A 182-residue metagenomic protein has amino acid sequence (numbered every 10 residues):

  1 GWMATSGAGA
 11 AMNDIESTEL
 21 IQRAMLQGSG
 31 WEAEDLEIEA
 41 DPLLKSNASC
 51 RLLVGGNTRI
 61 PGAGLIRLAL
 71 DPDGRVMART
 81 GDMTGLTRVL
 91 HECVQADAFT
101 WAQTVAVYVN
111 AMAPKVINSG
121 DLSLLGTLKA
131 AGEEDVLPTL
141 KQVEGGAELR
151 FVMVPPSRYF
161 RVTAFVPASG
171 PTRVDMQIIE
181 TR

Functional and structural regions predicted by a protein language model:
W2-A130: Extended, low-hydrophobicity segments enriched in charged/polar residues
A111-F160: Acidic, glycine-rich flexible loop segments
A147-R182: C-terminal, beta-strand-rich globular interaction domains
